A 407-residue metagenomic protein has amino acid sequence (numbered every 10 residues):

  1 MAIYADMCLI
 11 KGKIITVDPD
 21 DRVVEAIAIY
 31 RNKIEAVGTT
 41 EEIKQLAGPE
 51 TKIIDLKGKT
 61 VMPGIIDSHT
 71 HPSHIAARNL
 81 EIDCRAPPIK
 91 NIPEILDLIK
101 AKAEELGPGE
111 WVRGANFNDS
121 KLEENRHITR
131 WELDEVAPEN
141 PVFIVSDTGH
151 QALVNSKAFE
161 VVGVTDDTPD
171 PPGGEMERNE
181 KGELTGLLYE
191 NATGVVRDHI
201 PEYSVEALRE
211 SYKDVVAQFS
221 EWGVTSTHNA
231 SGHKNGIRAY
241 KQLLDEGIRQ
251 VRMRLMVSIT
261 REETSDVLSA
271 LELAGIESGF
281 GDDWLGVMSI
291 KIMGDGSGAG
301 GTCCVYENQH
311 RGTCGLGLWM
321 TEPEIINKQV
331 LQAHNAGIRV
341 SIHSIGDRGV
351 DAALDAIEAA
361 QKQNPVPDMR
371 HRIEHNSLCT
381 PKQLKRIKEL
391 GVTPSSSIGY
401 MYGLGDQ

Functional and structural regions predicted by a protein language model:
A2-I10, I15, P19-L271, M288 (+3 more regions): Divalent metal-binding segments
S156, I237, V267, V350-E358 (+2 more regions): Histidine/acidic-residue-rich catalytic or RNA/ligand-binding cores of hydrolases and nuclease-related proteins
L243-V251, I276-D283, N335-A336, A359-M369 (+1 more regions): Secondary-structure transition/capping motifs at alpha-helix termini and the adjoining loop/turn into the next element
E324-K328, D351, D355, H371 (+2 more regions): Feature representing long, continuous alpha-helical segments
M369-T380: Aromatic- and carboxylate-enriched substrate-binding clefts and catalytic-loop regions of carbohydrate-active enzymes
L378-Q407: Active-site-adjacent C-terminal substructures of enzyme catalytic domains
